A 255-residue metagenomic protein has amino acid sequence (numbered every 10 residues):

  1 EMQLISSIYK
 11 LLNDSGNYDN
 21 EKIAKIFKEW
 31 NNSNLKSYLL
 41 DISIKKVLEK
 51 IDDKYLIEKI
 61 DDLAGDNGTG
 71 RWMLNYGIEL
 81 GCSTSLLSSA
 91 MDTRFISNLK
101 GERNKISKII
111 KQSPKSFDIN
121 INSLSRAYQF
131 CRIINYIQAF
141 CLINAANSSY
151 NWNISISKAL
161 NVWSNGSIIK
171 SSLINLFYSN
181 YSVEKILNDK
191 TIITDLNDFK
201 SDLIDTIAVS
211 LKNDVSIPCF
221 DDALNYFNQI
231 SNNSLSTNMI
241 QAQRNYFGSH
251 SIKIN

Functional and structural regions predicted by a protein language model:
M2-I217: C-terminal substrate-binding/catalytic lobe of Rossmann-fold NAD(P)-dependent dehydrogenases
N197-D198, D202-N255: C-terminal amphipathic alpha-helical interaction region
